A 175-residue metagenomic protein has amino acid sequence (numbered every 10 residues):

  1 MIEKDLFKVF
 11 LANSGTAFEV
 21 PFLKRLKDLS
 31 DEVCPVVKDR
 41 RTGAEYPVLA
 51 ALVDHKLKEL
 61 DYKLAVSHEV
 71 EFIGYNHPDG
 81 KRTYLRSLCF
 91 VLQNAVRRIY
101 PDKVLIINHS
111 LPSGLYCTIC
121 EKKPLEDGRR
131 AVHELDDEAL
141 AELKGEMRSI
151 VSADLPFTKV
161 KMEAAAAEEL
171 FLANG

Functional and structural regions predicted by a protein language model:
N13-R25: Short, contiguous acidic and Ser/Thr-rich linear segments
F22-R41: Short amphipathic, charge-patterned alpha-helical segments
Y46-Y62: Short acidic beta-strand-loop surface patches of small beta-rich interaction domains
V66-V70: Loop/turn positions that initiate beta-strands
N76-Y84: Short, Lys/Arg- and Gly-enriched loop/turn segments at beta-strand edges
S87-I107: Conserved alpha/beta core surface patches that mediate binding of polyanionic ligands
H109-I119: Short, conserved phosphate-binding/catalytic loop or strand-edge motifs used in phosphoryl-/nucleotidyl-transfer
L111, K122-G175: Non-catalytic interaction/regulatory segments
